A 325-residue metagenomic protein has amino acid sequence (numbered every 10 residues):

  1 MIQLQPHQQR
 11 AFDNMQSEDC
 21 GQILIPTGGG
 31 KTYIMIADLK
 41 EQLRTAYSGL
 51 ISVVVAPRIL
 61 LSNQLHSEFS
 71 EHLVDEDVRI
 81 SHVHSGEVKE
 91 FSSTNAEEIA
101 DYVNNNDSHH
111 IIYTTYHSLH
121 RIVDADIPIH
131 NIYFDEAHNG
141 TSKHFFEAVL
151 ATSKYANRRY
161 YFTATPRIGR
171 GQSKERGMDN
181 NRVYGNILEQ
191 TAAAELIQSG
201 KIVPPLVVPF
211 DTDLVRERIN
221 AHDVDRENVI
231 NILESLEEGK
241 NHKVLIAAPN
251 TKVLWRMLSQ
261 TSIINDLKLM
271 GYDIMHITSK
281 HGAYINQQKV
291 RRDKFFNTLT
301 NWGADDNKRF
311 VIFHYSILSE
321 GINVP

Functional and structural regions predicted by a protein language model:
M1-L24: Conserved pre-motif I regulatory segment
E18-D38: Walker A/P-loop
L50-N63, V229-N265, M275: Conserved strand-helix element at the start of the C-terminal RecA-like helicase core
L60-S93, D266-L267: Conserved helix-turn-beta segment of the N-terminal RecA-like "Helicase ATP-binding" lobe in SF1/SF2 helicases
F91-N105, Y272-Y315: Conserved helicase ATPase core of P-loop NTP-dependent helicases/translocases
Y102-V149, H314-S316: Conserved RecA-like ASCE ATPase "motif II neighborhood" in helicase/translocase motors
N139-I202: Post-DEXD/H (motif II) to motif III coupling segment of the RecA-like Helicase ATP-binding lobe
G185-W255: Conserved interdomain linker/interface between the two RecA-like ATPase lobes of SF2 helicase motors
